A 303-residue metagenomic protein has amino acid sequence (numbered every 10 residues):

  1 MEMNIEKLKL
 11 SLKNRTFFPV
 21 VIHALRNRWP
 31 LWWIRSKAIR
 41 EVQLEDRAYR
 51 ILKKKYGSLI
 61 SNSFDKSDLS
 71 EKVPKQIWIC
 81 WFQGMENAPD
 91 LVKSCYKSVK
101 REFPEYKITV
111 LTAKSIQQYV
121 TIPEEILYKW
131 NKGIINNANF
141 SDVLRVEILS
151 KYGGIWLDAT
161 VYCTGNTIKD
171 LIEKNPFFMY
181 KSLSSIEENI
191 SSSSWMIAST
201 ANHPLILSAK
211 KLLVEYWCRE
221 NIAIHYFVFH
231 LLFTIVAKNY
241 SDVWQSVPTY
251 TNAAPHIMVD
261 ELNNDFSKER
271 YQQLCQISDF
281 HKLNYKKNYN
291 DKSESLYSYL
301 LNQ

Functional and structural regions predicted by a protein language model:
M1-S141, A159-Q303: Glycosyltransferase-associated regions of secretory-pathway enzymes, highlighting luminal stem/catalytic domains
D142-Y152: Small-residue hinge/turn detector
Y152, L157-A159: Active-site acidic Asp-centered loop
